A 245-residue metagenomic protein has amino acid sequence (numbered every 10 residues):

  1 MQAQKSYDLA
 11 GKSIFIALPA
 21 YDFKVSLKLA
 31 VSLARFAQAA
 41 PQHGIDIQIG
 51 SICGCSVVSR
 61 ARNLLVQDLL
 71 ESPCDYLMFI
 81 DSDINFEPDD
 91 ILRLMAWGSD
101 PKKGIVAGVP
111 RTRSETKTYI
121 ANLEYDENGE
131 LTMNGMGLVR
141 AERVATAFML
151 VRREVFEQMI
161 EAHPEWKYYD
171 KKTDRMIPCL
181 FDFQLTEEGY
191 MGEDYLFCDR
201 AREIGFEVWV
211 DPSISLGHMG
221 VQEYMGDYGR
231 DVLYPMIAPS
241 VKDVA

Functional and structural regions predicted by a protein language model:
M1-G11, F15, H163-A245: C-terminal catalytic/acceptor-binding lobe
M1-S56: N-proximal low-complexity "stem/linker" segments adjacent to membrane-targeting elements
S32-R35, L64, R93: Alpha-helical elements of Rossmann-like donor-binding domains used by nucleotide-donor carbohydrate transfer enzymes
V58-R62, D194: Conserved donor sugar-nucleotide recognition element shared by glycan-biosynthetic enzymes
N63-Y76: Active-site nucleotide-sugar/metal-binding loop of Leloir-type enzymes
V66, E87-D182: Conserved catalytic core of nucleotide-sugar-dependent glycosyltransferases
P73-N85: Short beta-strand-to-loop acidic/aromatic patch adjacent to the donor-nucleotide binding site
Y76, K103-I105, V208: Short, Asp-centered acidic motifs that coordinate Mg2+ and/or phosphate in catalytic or ligand-binding sites
